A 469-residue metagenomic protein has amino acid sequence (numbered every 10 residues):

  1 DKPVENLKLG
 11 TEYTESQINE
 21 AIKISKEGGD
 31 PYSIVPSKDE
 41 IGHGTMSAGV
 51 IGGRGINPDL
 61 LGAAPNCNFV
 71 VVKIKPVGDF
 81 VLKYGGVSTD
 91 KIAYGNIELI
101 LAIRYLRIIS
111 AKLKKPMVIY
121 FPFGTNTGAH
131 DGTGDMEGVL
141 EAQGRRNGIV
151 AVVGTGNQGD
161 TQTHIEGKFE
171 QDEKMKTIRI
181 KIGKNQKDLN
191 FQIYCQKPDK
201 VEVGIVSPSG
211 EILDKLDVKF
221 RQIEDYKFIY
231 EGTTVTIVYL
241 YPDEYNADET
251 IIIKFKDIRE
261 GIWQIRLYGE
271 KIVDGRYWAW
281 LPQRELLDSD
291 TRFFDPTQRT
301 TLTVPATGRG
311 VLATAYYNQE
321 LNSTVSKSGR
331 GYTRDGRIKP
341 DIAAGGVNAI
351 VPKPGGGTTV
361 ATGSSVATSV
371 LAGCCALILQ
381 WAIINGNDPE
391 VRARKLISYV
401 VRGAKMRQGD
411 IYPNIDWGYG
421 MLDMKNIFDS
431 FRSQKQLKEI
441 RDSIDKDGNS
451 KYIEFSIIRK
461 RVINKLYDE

Functional and structural regions predicted by a protein language model:
D1-G95, K187, P198-D199, G308-G310 (+3 more regions): Subtilisin-like serine protease catalytic core
E5-K23, T161-E249, L267-Y268, F294-A376: Extracellular S/T/G-rich loop segment that most often corresponds to the catalytic His/Ser-adjacent loop
A48-I51, V72-G78, R107-M117, K200-E202 (+2 more regions): Hydrolase catalytic cores
L101-D131, G154-T155, Y268-E270: Short acidic, glycine-rich surface-loop motifs adjacent to enzyme active sites
I108, H130, G144-R146, Q158-K197 (+1 more regions): Secreted peptidase-domain scaffold signal
K112, P116-V118, F123, I383-E469: C-terminal subdomain of the subtilisin-like protease fold in secreted/lumenal serine endopeptidases
D135-G148: Catalytic-core regions built around general acid/base machinery
Y239-I252, K256-E260, Y268-L287: Short acidic/polar inter-strand loop motif in beta-rich domains
